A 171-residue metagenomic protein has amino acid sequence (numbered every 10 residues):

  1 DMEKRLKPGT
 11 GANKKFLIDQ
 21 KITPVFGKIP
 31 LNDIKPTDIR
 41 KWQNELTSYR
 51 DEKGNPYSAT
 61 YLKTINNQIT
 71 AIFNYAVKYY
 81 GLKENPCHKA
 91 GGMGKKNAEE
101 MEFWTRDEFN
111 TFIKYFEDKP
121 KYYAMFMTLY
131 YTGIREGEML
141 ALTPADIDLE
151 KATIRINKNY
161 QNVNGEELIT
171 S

Functional and structural regions predicted by a protein language model:
M2-K83, A98: N-terminal core-binding DNA-recognition domain of tyrosine site-specific recombinases/integrases
L17, E45-S48, Q68, K114-D118 (+2 more regions): Residues within well-ordered alpha-helical secondary structure of globular protein domains
L31, C87-A90, L168-S171: Short clusters of hydrophobic/aromatic residues that line enzyme substrate/ligand-binding pockets
N55-A59, K63, K78, L82-L142 (+2 more regions): Basic, Lys/Arg- and aromatic-enriched nucleic-acid-binding interface segment
A98, N164-S171: C-terminal catalytic core of Y-nucleophile DNA break-rejoin enzymes
A152-I154: Hydrophobic residues embedded in beta-strands of well-ordered beta-sheets
N157-K158: Radical SAM [4Fe-4S] cluster-binding motif and immediate context
